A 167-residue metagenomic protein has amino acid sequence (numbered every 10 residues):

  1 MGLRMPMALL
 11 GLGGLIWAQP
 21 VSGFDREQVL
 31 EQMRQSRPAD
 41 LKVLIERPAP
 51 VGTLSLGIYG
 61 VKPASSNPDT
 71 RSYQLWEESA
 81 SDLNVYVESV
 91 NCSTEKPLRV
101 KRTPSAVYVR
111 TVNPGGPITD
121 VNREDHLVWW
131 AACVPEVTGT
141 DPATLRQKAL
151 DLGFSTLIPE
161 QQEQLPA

Functional and structural regions predicted by a protein language model:
M1-M5: Positively charged n-region of N-terminal signal peptides that target proteins for export
P6-I16: Bacterial N-terminal signal peptides
P20-A167: N-terminal secretory-pathway/extracellular module detecting exported/lumenal segments and adjacent signal-anchor/first
